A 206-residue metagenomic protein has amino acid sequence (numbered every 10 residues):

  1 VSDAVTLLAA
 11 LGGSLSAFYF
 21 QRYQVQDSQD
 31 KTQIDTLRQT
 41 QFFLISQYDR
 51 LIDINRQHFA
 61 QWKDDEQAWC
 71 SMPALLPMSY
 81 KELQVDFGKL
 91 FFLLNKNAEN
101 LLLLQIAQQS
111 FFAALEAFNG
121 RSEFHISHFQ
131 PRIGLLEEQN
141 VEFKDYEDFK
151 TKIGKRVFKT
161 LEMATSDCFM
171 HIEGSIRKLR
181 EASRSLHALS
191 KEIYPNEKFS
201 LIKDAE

Functional and structural regions predicted by a protein language model:
V1-S28: Membrane-embedded hydrophobic alpha-helical segments
Y23-I45: Juxtamembrane membrane-water interface segments immediately C-terminal to a transmembrane helix
Q41, I45-E206: Interfacial alpha-helical end/capping and short helix-turn segments at domain and membrane boundaries
